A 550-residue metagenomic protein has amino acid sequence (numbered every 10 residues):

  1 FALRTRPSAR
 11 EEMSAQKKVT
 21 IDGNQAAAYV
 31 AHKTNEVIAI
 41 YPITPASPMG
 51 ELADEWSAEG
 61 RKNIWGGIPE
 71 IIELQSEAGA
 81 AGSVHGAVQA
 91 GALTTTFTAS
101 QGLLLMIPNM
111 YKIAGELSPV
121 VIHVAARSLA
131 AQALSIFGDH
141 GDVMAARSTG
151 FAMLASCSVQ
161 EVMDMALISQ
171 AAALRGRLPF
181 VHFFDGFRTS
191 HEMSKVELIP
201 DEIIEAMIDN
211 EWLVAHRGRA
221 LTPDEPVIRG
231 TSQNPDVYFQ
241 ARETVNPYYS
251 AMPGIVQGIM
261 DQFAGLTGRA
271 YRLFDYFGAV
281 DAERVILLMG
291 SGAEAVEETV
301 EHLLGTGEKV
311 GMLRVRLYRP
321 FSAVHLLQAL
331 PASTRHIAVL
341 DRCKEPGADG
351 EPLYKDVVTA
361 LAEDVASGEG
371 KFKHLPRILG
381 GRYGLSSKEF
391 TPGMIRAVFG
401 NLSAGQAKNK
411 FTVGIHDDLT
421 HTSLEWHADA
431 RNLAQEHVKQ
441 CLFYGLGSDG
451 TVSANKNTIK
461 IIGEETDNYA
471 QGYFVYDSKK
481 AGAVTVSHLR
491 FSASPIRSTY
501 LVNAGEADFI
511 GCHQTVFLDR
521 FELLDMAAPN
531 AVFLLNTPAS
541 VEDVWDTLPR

Functional and structural regions predicted by a protein language model:
R10-A145, G150, L167, P392-G393 (+2 more regions): Thiamine diphosphate
K17-T20, P320-F321, H336, L340-E351 (+2 more regions): Active-site cofactor/cluster-binding pocket
M49-D54, S83-G86, M106-M110, A131-F137 (+11 more regions): Short acidic, glycine/serine/threonine-rich loops at helix termini
E55-G60, E298-M312, E363, I461-N468: Short helix-loop-beta junction
W65-P69, F180-D275: Conformationally flexible catalytic loops at phosphate/diphosphate-handling active centers
I136-G186, N210, T359, A366-G384: Conserved thiamine diphosphate
V280-E308, F321-Q328: Redox- and metal-dependent alpha/beta enzyme cores, enriched for Fe-S-associated oxidoreductases and cofactor-handling
H336-N432, R550: Peripheral docking tails and interdomain loops at the edges of cofactor- or intermediate-handling domains
